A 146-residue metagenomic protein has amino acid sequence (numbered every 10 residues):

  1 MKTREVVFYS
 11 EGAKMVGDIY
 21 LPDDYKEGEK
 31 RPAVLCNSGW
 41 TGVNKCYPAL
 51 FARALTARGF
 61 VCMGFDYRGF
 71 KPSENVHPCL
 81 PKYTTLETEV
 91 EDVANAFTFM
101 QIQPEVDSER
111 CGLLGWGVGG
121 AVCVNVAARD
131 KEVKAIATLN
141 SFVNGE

Functional and structural regions predicted by a protein language model:
M1-E29: N-terminal cap/lid segment of alpha/beta-hydrolase-fold proteins
E29-G39: Short beta-strand element of the alpha/beta-hydrolase
R31-P32, F60, V133-A135: Loop/turn elements at helix/coil->beta-strand transitions in domains of secreted/extracellular proteins
W40-R53, Y67: The serine-hydrolase catalytic nucleophile loop
N44, R68-S108: Catalytic nucleophile-loop/oxyanion-hole region of alpha/beta-hydrolase and closely related hydrolase-like folds
A54-V76: Conserved alpha/beta-hydrolase
N95-E146: Primarily recognizes the serine-hydrolase "nucleophile elbow" in alpha/beta-hydrolase and SGNH/GDSL folds
